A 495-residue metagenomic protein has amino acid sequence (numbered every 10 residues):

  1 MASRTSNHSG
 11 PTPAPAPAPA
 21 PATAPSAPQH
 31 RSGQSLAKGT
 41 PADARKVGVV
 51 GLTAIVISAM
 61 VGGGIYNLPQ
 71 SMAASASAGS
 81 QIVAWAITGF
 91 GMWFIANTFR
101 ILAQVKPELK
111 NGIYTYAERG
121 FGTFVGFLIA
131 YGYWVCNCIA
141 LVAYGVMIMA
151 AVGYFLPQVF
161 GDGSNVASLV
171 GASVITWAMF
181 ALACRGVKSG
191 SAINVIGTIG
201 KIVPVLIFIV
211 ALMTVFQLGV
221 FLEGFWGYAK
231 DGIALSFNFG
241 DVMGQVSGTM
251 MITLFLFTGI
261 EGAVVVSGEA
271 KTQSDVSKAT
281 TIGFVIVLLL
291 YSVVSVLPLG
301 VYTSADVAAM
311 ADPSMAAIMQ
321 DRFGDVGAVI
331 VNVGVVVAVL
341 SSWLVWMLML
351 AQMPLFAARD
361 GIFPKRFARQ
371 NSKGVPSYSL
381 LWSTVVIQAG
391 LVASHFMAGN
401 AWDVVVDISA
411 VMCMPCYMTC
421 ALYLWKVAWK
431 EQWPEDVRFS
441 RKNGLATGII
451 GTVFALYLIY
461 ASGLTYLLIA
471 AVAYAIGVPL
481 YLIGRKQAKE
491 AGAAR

Functional and structural regions predicted by a protein language model:
M1-Q70, A74-S75, G79-I82, M92-R100 (+6 more regions): Membrane-interface "cap" regions at the ends of multi-pass membrane proteins
A27-R31, L36-G39, E118, G145-V170 (+6 more regions): Helix-loop-helix connectors at the membrane interface of multi-pass transporters/channels
Q34-R45, I82, V159-S168, I199-N332 (+1 more regions): Helix-loop-helix junctions that connect adjacent transmembrane segments in multi-pass membrane transporters
S71-S77, Q81-I82, F155-S168, K188-T198 (+5 more regions): Transmembrane helix-loop boundary segments of multi-pass membrane transporters
A73, A84, W93-T176, A181-C184 (+2 more regions): Hydrophobic transmembrane alpha-helices that form the core helical bundles of multi-pass secondary transporters
Y114-E118, G122, Y154-Q158, G232-S236 (+3 more regions): TM-loop-TM module centered on a large, flexible mid-protein loop between adjacent transmembrane helices in multi-pass
V152, A167-F225, T280-F284, V406 (+3 more regions): Membrane-interface loop-to-helix entry segments
V404, A410-C413, R441-R495: A generic transmembrane alpha-helix motif of multi-pass inner-membrane proteins
